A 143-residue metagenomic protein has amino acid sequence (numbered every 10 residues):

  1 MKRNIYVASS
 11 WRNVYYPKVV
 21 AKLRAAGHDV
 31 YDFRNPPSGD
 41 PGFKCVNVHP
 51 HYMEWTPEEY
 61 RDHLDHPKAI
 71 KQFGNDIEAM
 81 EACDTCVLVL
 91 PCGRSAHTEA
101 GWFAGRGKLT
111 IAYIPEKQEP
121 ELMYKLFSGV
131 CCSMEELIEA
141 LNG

Functional and structural regions predicted by a protein language model:
M1-G143: Conserved catalytic or regulatory cores that recognize and/or transform ribose-phosphate-containing ligands
